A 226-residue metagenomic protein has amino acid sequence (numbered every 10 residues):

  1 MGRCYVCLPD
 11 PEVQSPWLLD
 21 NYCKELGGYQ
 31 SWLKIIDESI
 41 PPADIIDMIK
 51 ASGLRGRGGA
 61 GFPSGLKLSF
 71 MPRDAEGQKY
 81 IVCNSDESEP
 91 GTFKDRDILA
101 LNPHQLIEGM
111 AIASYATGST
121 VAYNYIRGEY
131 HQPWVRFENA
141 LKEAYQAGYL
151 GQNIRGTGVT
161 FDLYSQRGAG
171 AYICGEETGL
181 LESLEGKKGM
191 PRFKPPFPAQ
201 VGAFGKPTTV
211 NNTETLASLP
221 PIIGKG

Functional and structural regions predicted by a protein language model:
M1-G226: Feature of Fe-S/electron-transfer and energy-metabolism proteins that preferentially highlights extended coupling
